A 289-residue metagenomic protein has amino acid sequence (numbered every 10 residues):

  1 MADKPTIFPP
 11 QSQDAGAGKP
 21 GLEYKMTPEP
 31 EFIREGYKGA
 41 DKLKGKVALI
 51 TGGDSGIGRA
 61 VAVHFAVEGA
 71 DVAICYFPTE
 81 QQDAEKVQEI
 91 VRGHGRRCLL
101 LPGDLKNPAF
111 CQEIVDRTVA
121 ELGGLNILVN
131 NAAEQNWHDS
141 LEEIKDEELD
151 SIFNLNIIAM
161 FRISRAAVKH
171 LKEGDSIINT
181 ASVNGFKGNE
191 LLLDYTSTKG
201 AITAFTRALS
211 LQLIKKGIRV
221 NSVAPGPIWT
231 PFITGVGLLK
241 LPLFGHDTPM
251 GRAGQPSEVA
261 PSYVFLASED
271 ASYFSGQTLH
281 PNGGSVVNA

Functional and structural regions predicted by a protein language model:
P10-Q11, N107, Q112, A120 (+4 more regions): Conserved mid-core segment of classical short-chain dehydrogenase/reductases
M26, R34-E35, H138, K187 (+2 more regions): Short C-terminal tail/terminal secondary-structure segment of NAD(P)H-dependent dehydrogenase/reductase domains
Q81, P102-V115, D146, S257-E258: The beta1-alpha1 cofactor-binding region of Rossmann-like NAD(H)/NADP(H)-dependent oxidoreductases
N126, E142-F161, I178, I202 (+1 more regions): Catalytic Tyr-X3-Lys loop
S164, T198, T206: Active-site helix of classical SDR
K169-H170, L211-K215, S272: Alpha-helical segment proximal to the catalytic Tyr-Lys
S182: Residue(s) in the substrate-gating loop at a strand-loop-helix junction that position the organic substrate next
L191-L193, K215, S222, G226-T248 (+3 more regions): A glycine/serine/threonine-rich, flexible loop-to-helix segment that serves as the NAD(P) cofactor-binding "lid"
